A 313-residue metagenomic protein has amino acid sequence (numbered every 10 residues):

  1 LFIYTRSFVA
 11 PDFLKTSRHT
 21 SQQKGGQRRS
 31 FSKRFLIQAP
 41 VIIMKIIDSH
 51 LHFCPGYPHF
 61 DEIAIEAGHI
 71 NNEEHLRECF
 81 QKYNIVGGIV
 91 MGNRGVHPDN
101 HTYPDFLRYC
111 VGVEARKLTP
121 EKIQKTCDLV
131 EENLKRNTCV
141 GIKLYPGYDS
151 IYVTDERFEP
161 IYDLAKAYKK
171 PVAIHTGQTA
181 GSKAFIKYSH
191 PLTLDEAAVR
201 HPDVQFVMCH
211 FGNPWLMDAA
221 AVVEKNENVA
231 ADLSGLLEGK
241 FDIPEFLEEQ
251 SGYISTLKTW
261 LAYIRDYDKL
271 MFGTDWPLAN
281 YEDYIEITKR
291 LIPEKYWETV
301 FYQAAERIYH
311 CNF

Functional and structural regions predicted by a protein language model:
V9-D12, A39-V41: Acidic, Ala/Val/Gly-enriched low-complexity intrinsically disordered segments
R18, Q22, G26-Q27, K33 (+5 more regions): Mid-to-C-terminal alpha-helical segments outside catalytic/metal-binding sites
I47-L51, G88-V90, Y109-V111, V140-K143 (+4 more regions): Hydrophobic faces of well-ordered beta-strands that scaffold small-molecule active sites in alpha/beta enzyme cores
H50, F80, I142, A165 (+5 more regions): Conserved, mostly hydrophobic/aromatic
C54-Y57, G95-P98, R116-L118, D149 (+4 more regions): Active-site environment of divalent metal-dependent phosphoester hydrolases
G95-Y188: Active-site gating/metal-coordination segments in enzymes
T154-M271: Catalytic pocket-lining loop regions of alpha/beta-barrel enzymes, especially the amidohydrolase/enolase/GH5 lineages
